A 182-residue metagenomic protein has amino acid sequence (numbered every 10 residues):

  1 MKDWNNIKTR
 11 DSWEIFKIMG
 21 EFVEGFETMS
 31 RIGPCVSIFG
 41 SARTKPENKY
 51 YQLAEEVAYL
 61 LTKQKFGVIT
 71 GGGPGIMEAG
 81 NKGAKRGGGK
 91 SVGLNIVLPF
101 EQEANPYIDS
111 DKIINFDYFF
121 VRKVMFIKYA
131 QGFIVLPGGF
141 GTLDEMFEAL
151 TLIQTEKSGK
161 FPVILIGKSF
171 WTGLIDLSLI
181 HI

Functional and structural regions predicted by a protein language model:
K2-L94: Glycine-rich beta-alpha loop segments
M29-R31, L60-T62, K85, N105-I108 (+2 more regions): Solvent-exposed alpha-helices and their adjacent loops that cap or buttress functional pockets in soluble metabolic
S41-T44, V97-P99, G138-G141: Short glycine-rich anion-binding loops that position phosphate/pyrophosphate groups of nucleotides and phosphorylated
G75-V135: Acidic/glycine-enriched connector segments
D117-I166: Active-site/ligand-binding-proximal alpha/beta "capping" segment
I166-T172: Short beta-alpha junction loops
I180-I182: Conserved small/polar residues in nucleotide/adenosyl-binding loops
